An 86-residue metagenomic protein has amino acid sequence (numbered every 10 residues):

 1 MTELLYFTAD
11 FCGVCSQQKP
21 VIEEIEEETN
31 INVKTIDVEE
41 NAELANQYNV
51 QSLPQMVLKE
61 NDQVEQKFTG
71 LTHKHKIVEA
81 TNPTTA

Functional and structural regions predicted by a protein language model:
M1-E27: Local sequence-structure signature of Cys/Sec-based thiol-disulfide redox active-site neighborhoods
M1-E3, N30, E79, T85-A86: Compositionally biased, disordered extreme N-termini, encompassing classical targeting presequences
F7, E26, N30-E43: Thiol-based oxidoreductase modules, predominantly thioredoxin-like and allied folds used for disulfide exchange
D10-G13, A42, P54, Q66: Glycine-centered loop/turn positions within well-structured domains that cap or flank conserved ligand/cofactor-binding
V38, V50, G70: Conserved strand-loop elements at the edges of beta-sheets that form or border functional pockets
Q47-Y48, K74: Chalcogenol-based redox active-site neighborhoods
Y48-V57: Structural micro-motif
V57-A86: Non-catalytic, surface beta->alpha helical segment in thiol-disulfide oxidoreductase systems
